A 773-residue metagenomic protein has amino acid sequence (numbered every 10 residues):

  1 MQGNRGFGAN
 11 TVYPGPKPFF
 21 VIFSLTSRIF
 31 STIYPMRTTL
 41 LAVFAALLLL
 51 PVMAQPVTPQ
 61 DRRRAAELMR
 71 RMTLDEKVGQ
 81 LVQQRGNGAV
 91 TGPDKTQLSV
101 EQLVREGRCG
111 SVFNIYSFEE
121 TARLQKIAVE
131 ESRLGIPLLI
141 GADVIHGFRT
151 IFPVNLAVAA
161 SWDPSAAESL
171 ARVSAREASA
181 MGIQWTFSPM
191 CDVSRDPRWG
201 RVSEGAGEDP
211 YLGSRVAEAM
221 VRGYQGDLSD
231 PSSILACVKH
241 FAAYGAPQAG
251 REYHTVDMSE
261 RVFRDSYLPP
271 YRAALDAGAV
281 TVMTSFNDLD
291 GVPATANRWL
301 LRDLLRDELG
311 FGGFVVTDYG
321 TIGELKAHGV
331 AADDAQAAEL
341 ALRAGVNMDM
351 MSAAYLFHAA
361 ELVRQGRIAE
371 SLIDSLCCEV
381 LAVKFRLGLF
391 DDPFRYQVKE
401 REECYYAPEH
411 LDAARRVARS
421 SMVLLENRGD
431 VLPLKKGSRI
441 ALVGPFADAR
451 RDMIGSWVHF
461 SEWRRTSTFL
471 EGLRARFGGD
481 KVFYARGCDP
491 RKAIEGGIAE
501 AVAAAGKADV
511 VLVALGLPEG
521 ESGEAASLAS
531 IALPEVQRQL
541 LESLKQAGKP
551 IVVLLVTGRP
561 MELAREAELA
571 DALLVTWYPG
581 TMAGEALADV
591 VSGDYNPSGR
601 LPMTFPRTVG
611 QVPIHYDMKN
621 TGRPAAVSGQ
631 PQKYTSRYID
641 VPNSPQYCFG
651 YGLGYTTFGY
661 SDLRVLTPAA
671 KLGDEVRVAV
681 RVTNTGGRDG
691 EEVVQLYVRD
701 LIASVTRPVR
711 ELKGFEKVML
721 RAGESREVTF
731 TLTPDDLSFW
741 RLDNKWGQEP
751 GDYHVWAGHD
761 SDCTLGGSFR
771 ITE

Functional and structural regions predicted by a protein language model:
N4, N10-Y13, Y34: Intrinsic-disorder-associated, low-complexity terminal segments enriched in Asp/Asn/His/Tyr and depleted of Lys/Arg
F19-I29: Hydrophobic alpha-helical signal peptides and transmembrane signal-/tail-anchor segments that drive secretory-pathway
S31, P35-T39: Positively charged n-region of N-terminal signal peptides that target proteins for export
L41-A45: Sec-dependent N-terminal signal peptides
L49-P51: N-terminal signal peptide c-region/cleavage motif recognized by signal peptidases
M53-R741, G747-S761, T772: Glycoside hydrolase catalytic-domain context in secreted enzymes
L765-F769: Edge beta-strands of extracellular beta-sandwich domains
